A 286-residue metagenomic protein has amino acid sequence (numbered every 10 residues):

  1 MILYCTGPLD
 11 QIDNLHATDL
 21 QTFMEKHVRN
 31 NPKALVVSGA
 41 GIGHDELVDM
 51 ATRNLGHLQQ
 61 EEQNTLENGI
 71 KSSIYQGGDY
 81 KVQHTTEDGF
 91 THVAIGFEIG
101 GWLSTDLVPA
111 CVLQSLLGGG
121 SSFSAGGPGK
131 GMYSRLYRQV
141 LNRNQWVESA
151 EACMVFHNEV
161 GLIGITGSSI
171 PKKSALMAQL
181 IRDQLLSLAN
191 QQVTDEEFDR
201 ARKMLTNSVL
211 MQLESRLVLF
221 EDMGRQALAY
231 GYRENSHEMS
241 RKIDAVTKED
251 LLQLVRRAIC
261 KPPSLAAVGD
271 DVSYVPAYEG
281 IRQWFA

Functional and structural regions predicted by a protein language model:
M1-I74, Q83, G89-A94, I99-G101 (+1 more regions): Charge-rich, well-structured scaffold segments of protease-associated domains
P32, G41-G43, T86, S121-M132: Short, charged helix-to-loop "capping" segments that act as catalytic/coupling loops
I95, T105-G118: Active/ligand-binding-proximal structured segments within catalytic/core domains that scaffold catalytic residues
D106-A110, G129, Y133, P171-A178: Short, charged, low-complexity patches
G118-W146: M16/MPP (pitrilysin/insulinase) zinc-metallopeptidase core fold and M16-derived inactive scaffolds
